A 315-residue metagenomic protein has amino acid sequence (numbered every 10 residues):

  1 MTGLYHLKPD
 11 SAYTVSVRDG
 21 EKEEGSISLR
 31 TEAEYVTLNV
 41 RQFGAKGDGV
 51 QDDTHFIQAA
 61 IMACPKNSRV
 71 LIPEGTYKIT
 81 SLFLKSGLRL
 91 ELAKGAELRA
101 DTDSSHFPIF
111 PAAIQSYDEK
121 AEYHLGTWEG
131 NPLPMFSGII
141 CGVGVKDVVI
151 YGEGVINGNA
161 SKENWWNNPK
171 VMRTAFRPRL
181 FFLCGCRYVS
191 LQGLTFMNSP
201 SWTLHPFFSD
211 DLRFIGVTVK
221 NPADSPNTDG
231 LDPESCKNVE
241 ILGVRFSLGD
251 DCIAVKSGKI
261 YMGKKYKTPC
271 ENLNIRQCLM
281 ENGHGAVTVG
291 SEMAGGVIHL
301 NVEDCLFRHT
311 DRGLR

Functional and structural regions predicted by a protein language model:
M1-R315: Extracellular/periplasmic carbohydrate-active domains that bind, remodel, or depolymerize complex polysaccharides
